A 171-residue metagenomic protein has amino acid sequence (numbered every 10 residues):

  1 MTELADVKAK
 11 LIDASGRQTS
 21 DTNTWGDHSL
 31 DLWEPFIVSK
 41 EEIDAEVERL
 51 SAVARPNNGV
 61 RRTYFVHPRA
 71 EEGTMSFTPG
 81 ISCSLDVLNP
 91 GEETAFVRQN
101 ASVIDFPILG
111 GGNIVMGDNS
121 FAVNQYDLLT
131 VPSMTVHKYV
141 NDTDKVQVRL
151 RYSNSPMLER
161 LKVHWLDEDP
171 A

Functional and structural regions predicted by a protein language model:
M1-P79, W165-A171: A short, N-terminal "cap"/entry segment at the start of jelly-roll beta-barrel domains of the cupin/DSBH fold
R62-E72, I81-Q99: Conserved short histidine dyad/triad with adjacent acidic residue
T74-T78, G91-S102, T135-V136, V140-K145 (+1 more regions): Short, low-complexity cationic-aromatic patches
F77-P79, D86-G91, F96, N124 (+2 more regions): Non-heme Fe(II) oxygenase catalytic core, chiefly the N-lobe of the double-stranded beta-helix
D86, I104-F106, T130, D144-H164: A short hydrophobic beta-strand segment most commonly corresponding to one strand of the jelly-roll/cupin
P90, M116, A122-T143, R149-N154: Conserved metal-binding segment of the jelly-roll/cupin
E93-Q125, T135: A short beta-strand-loop-beta hairpin characteristic of the jelly-roll/cupin
M116-G117, K145, E159-R160, D169-P170: Juxtamembrane/interface motifs at transmembrane-helix termini
